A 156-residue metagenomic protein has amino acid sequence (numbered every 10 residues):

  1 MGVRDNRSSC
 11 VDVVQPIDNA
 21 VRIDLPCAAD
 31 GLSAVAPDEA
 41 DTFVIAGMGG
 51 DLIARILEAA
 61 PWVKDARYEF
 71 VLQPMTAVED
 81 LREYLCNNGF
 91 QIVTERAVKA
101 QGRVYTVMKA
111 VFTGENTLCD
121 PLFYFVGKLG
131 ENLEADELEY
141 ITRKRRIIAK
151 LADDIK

Functional and structural regions predicted by a protein language model:
S8, V14-A40: S-adenosyl-L-methionine
D30, M48-D51: Gly/Ser/Thr-rich helix-start
A34, E39, D51-K156: Class I S-adenosyl-L-methionine
A40-G47: Short SAM/SAH-binding signature in class I
